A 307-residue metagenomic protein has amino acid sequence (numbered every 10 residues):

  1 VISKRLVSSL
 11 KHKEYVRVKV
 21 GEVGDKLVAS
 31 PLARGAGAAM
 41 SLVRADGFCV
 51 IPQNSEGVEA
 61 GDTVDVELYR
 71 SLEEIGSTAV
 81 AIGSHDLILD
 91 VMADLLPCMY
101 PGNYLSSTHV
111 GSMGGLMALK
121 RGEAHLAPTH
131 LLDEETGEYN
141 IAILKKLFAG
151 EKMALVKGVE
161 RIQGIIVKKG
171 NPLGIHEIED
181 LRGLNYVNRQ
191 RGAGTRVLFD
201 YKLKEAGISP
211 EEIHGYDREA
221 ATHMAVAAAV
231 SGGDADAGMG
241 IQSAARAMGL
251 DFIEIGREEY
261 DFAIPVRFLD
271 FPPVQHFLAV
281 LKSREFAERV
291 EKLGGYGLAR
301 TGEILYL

Functional and structural regions predicted by a protein language model:
V1-G76: Flexible glycine/proline-rich
V91-P101, G194-R218: Ligand-binding cleft/hinge of the Venus flytrap
S107-M117, E211-A228: Short helix-initiation/N-cap motifs at beta->coil->alpha
G115-R161: Short beta-strand-centered segments that line the small-molecule binding cleft or hinge of alpha/beta clamshell
H130-K146, A227-G256: A ligand-binding cleft/hinge motif common to bilobed small-molecule-binding domains
G150-K152, K157-I162, L250-A279, R300: Periplasmic-binding protein-like
V167-Y186: Flexible hinge/capping segments at coil-to-helix
D180-Y201, R284-L307: Ligand-binding clefts/hinges and TM-proximal coupling segments of bilobed small-molecule sensing domains
